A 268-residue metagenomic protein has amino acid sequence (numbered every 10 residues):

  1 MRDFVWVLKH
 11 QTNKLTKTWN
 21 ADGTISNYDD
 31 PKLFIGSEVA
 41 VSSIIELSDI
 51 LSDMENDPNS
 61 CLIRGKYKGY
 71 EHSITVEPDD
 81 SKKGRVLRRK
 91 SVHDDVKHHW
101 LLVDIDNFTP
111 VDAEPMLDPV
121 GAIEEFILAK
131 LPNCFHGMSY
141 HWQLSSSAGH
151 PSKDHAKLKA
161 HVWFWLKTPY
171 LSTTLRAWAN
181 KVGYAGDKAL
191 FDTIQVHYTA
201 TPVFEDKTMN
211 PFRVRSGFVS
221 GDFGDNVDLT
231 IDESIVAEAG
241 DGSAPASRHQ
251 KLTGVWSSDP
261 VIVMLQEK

Functional and structural regions predicted by a protein language model:
M1-A160, F164-R176, N180-K181, Q250-E267: Signature for HUH/AEP ssDNA processing cores
I105, L166-T168, T201, V227 (+1 more regions): Residues immediately flanking
D118, A122, F126, D187-A189 (+2 more regions): Conserved active-site/ligand-binding neighborhood in enzyme cores
E125-F126, K181-A185, S216-S220: Short, low-complexity, polar/charged sequence segments that are solvent-exposed and flexible
Q143-S152, K188-V214, F218: Short, conserved secondary-structure transition motifs
R176-D192: Short, charged, amphipathic alpha-helix that recurs within catalytic cores of restriction-modification and other
E205-E267: Long, charge-rich alpha-helical interaction segments
